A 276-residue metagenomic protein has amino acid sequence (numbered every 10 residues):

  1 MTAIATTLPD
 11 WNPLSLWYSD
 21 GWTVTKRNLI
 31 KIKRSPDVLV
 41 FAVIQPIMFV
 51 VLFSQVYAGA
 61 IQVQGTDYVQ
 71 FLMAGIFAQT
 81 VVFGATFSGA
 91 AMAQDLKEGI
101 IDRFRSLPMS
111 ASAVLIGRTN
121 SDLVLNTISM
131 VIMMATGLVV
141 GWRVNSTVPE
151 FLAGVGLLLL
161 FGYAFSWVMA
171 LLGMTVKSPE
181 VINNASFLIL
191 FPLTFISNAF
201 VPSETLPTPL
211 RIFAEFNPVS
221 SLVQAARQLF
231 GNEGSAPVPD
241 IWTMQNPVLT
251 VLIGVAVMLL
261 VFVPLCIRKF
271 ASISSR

Functional and structural regions predicted by a protein language model:
T2-A3, L16-V24, F195-D240, L249: Short hydrophobic, aromatic-rich alpha-helical segments embedded in or entering the lipid bilayer of multi-pass
T2-T6, F230, G234, D240-R276: Junction motif at the cytosolic side of a transmembrane helix
L8-W11, R34-V38, Q70-F71, V81-T86 (+3 more regions): Short alpha-helical transmembrane interface motifs in multi-pass membrane proteins
K26-Q45, S275-R276: Membrane-interface helix starts
M48-F53, V69-V140, M169, L188-I189 (+1 more regions): Hydrophobic alpha-helical transmembrane segments of multi-pass membrane transport proteins
F53-Q62, F83, V140-N145, P149 (+3 more regions): Short helix-capping/hinge motifs at transmembrane helix termini and TM-loop junctions
Q55-G59, G173-S220: Transmembrane helix segments
A111-S186, N246-C266: Alpha-helical transmembrane segments and their short interhelical loops
